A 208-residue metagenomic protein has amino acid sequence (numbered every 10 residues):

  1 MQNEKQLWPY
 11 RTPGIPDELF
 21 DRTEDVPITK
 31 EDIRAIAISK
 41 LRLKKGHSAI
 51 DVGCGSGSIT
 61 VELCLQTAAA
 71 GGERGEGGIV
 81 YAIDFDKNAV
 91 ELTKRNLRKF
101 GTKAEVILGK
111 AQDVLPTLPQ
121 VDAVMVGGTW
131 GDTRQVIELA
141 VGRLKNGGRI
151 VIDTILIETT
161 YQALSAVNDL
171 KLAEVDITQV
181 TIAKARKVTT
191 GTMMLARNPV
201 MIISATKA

Functional and structural regions predicted by a protein language model:
M1-K45, I50, L92-K99, M194: Class I SAM-dependent transferase core
G53: Conserved S-adenosyl-L-methionine
S56-G75: Conserved SAM-binding loop of SAM-dependent methyltransferases across substrates and taxa, primarily the Class I
G77-Y81: Short beta-strand element of Class I
I83-V121: S-adenosyl-L-methionine
Q120-G128: Short SAM/SAH-binding signature in class I
G131-L139: A short, conserved alpha-helix within the catalytic core of class I
L139-M201: C-terminal substrate-binding/active-site "lid" region of AdoMet-derived donor-dependent transferases
